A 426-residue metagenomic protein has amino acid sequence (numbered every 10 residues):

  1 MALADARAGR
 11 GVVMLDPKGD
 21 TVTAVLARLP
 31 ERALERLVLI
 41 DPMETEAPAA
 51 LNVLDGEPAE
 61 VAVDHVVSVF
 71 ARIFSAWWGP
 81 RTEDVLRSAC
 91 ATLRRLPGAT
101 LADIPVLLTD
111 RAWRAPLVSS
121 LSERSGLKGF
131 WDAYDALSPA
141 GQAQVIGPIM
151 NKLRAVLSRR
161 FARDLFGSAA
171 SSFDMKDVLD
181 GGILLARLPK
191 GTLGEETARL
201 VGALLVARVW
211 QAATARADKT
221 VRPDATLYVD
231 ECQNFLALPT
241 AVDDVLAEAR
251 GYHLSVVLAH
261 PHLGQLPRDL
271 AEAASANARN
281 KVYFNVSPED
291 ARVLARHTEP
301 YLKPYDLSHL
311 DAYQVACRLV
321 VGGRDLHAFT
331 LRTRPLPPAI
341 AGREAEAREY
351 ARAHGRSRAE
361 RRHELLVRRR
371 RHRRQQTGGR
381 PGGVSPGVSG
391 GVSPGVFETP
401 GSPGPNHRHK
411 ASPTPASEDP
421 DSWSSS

Functional and structural regions predicted by a protein language model:
M1-L254, L270, L307-D311, C317-D325 (+2 more regions): P-loop NTPase motor domains
P17, L258-Q265: Conserved H-loop
D41, H260-P261, N285: Short beta->alpha connector loops at strand-helix junctions that form conserved, small/polar/Pro-enriched
W77-R81, D243-A247, G264-G401, H407 (+1 more regions): P-loop NTPase motor core of the ASCE superfamily
